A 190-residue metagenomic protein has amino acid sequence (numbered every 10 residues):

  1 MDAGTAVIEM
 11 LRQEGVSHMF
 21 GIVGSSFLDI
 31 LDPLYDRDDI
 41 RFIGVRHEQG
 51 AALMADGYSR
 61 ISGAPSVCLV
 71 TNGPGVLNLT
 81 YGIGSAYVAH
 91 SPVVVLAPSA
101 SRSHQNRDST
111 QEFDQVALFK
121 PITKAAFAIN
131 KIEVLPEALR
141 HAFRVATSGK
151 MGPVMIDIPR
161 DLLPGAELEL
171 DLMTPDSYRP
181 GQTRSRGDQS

Functional and structural regions predicted by a protein language model:
M1-S190: N-terminal alpha/beta PP-like core and its mobile active-site loop of ThDP/TPP-dependent enzymes
